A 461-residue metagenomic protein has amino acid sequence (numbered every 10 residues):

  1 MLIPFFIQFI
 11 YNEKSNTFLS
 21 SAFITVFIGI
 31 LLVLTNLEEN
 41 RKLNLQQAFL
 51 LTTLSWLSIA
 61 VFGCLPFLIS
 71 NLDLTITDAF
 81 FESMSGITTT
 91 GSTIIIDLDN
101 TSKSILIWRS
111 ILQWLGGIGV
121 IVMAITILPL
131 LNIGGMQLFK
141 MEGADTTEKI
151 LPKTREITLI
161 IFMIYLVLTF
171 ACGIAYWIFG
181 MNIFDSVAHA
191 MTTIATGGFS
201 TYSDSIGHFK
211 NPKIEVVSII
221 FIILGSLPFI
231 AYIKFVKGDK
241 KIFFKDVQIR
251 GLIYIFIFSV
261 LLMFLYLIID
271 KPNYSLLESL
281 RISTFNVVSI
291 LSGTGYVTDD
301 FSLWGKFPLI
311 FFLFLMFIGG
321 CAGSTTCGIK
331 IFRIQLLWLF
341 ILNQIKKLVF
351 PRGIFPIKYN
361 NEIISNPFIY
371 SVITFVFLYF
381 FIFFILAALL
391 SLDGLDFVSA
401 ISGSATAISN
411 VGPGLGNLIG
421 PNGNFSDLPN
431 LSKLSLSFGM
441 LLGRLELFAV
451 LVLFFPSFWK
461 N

Functional and structural regions predicted by a protein language model:
M1-N461: Membrane-proximal intracellular helices of multi-pass ion channels
